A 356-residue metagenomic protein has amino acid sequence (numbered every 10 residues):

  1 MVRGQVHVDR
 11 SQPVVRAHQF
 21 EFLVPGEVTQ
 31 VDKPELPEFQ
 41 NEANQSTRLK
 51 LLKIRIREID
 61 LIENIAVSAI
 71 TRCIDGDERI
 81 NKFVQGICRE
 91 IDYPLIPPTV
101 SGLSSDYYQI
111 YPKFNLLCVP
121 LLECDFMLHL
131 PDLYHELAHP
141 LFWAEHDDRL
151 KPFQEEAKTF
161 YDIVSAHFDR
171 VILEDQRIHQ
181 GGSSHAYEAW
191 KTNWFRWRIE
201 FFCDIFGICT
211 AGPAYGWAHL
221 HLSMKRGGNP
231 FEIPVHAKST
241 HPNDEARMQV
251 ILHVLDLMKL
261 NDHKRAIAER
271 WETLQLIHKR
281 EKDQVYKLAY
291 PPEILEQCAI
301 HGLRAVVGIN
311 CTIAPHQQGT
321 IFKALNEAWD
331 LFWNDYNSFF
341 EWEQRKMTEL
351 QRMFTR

Functional and structural regions predicted by a protein language model:
M1-I74, G86-E90, P97, F126-L130 (+1 more regions): Non-catalytic terminal regions of proteins
A66, N115-L122, S184-A189: Glycine- and acidic
G76-I80: Acidic, serine/threonine- and proline-rich low-complexity regulatory tracts
F83-F114: Catalytic zinc-binding patch centered on the HExxH motif and its immediate surroundings that defines zinc-dependent
L117-L133, K191-W194: Short pre-active-site segment immediately N-terminal to the catalytic Zn-binding motif
M127, W143-H185, H221: Post-HEXXH active-site segment of zinc metalloproteases
E136-F153, T210, A214-Y215: Catalytic Zn2+-binding segment of zinc metalloproteases
R170-Q249: Metalloprotease/metallohydrolase-associated module, dominated by Zn2+-dependent proteases
